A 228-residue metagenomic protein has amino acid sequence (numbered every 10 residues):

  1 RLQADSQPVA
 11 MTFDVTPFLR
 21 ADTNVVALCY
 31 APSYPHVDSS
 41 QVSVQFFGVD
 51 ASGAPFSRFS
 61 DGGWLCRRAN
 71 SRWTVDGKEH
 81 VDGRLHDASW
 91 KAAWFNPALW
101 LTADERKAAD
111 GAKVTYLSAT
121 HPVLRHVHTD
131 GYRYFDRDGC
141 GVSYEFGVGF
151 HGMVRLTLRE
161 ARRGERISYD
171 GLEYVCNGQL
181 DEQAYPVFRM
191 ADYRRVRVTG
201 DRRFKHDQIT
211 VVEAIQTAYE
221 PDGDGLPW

Functional and structural regions predicted by a protein language model:
R1-W228: Extracellular/oxidizing-compartment recognition motifs
